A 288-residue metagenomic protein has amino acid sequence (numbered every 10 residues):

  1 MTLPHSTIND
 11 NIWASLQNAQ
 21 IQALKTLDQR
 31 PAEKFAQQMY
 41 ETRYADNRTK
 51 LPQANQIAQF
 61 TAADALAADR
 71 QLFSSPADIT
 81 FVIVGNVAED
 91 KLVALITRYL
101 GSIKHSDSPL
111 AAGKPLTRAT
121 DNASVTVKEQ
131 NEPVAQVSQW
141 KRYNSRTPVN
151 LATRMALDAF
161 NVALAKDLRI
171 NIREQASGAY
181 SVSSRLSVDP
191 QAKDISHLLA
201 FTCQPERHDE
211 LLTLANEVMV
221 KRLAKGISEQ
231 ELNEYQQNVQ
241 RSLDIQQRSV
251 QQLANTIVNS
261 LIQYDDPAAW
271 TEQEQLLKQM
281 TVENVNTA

Functional and structural regions predicted by a protein language model:
M1, V282-A288: Short, intrinsically disordered, charge-balanced linker/junction segments flanking boundaries in proteins
M1-L3, Q17-I21, K25, R30-I57 (+5 more regions): M16 family metallopeptidases and their MPP-like homologs
T2-N11: Short, polar/flexible loop-turn hinges at active-site or ligand-entry regions and domain interfaces
K50, S75, T80-V137, K141-S145: An aromatic/glycine/proline-enriched structural segment found at the starts of mature extracellular/organellar domains
F60, A68: A small/polar active-site loop signature that marks catalytic segments
I170: Long, His/Glu/Asp-enriched segments that create or flank divalent metal/ion-associated functional microenvironments
